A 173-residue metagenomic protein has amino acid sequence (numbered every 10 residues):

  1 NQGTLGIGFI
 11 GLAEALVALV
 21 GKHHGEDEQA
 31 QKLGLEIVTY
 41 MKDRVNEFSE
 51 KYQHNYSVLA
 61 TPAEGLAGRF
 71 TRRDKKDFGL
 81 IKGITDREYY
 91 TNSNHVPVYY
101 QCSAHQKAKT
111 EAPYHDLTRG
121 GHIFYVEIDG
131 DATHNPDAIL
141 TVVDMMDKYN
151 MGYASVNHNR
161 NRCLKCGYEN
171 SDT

Functional and structural regions predicted by a protein language model:
N1-T173: Long, C-terminal-biased catalytic regions of enzyme "large/alpha" subunits
